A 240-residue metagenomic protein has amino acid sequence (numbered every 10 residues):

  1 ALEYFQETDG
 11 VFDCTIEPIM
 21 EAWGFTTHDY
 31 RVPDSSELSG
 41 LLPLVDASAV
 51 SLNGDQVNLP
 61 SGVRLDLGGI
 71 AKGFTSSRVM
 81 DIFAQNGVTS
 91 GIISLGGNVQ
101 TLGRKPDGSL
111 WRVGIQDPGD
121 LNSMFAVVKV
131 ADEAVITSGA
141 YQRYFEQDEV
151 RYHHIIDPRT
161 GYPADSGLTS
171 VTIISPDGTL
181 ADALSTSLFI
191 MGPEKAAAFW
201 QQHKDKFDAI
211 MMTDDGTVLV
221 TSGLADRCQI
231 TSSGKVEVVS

Functional and structural regions predicted by a protein language model:
A1-S240: Mature catalytic core of soluble alpha/beta enzymes
